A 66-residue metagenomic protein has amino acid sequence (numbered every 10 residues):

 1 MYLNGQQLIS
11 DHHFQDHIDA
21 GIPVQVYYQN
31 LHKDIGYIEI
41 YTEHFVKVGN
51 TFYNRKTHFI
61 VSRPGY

Functional and structural regions predicted by a protein language model:
M1-K33, T42, N54-Y66: Short glycine-rich, low-complexity segments
G36-I38: Conserved hydrophobic positions within beta-strands
H44-V46: Short aromatic-glycine-enriched beta-strand elements
T51: Structured alpha-helical
